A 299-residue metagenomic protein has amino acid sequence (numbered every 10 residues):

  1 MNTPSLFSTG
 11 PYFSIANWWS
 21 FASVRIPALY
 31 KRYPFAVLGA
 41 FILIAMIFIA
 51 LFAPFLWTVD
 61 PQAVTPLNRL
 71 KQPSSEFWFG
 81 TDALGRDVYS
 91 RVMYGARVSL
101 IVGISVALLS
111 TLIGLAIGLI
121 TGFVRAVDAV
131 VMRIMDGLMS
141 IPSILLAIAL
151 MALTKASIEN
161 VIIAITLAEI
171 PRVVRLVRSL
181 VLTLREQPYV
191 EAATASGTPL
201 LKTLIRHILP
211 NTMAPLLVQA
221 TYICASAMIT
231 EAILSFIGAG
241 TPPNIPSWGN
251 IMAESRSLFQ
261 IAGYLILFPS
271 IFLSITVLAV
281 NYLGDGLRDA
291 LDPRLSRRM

Functional and structural regions predicted by a protein language model:
M1-I44, L283-M299: Transmembrane alpha-helical segments of polytopic membrane transport and secretion proteins
N2-S5, F41, A45, I49-L84 (+1 more regions): Hydrophobic alpha-helical transmembrane segments of membrane transport/permease proteins and related membrane-embedded
L38-F52, S105, L109, I113 (+7 more regions): Lipid-exposed faces of alpha-helical membrane segments in multi-pass integral membrane proteins
W78, D82, L112-G114, L119-F123 (+3 more regions): Generic hydrophobic transmembrane alpha-helix motif, especially the helices
V88-I120, T276: Transmembrane alpha-helix signature in integral membrane proteins
M139, L150-K155, I165, L180-V181 (+2 more regions): Glycine-rich helix-loop "coupling/hinge" segments at transmembrane-helix boundaries in multipass transporters
L167-A168, A214-C224, G263-M299: C-terminal transmembrane helix and the adjacent membrane-cytosol boundary/short C-terminal tail of inner/organellar
